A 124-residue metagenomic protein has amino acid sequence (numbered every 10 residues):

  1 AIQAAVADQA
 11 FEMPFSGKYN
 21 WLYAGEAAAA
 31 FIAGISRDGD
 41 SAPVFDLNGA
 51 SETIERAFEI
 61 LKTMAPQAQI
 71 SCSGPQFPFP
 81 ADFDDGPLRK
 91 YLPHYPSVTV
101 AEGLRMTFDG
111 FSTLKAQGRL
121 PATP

Functional and structural regions predicted by a protein language model:
A1-Y19: NAD(P)-dependent short-chain dehydrogenase/reductase
M13-G17, W21-P124: C-terminal substrate-binding subdomain of Rossmann-fold SDR/epimerase-dehydratase oxidoreductases
